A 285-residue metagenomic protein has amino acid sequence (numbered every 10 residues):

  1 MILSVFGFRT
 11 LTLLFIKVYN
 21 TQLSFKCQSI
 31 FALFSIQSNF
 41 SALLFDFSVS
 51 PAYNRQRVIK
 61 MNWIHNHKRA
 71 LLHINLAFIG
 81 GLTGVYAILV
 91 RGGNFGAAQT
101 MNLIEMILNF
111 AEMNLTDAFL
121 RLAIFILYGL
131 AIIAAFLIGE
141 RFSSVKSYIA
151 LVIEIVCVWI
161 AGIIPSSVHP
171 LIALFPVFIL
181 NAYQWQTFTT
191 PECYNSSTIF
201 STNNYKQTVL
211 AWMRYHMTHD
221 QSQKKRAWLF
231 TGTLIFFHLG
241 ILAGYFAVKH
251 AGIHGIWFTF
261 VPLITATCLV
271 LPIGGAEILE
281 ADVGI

Functional and structural regions predicted by a protein language model:
M1-L11: Extreme N-terminal basic, low-complexity initiation segments that serve as generic localization/processing leaders
F8, K17-Y19, I30, G93 (+1 more regions): Residue-level detector of alpha-helix boundary/anchor positions
R9, R55-R57: Basic polycationic patches enriched in arginine
T12, L23-F25, Q37: Short linear/disordered segments characteristic of secreted peptide precursors and small low-complexity proteins
K17-N20, S29, I36-F40, V49-N54: Short terminal hydrophobic/aromatic SLiMs and anchors at protein ends
S24-F25, L44, P51, V58-I59: N-terminal compositionally biased or targeting/leader segments
I59-I285: Alpha-helical transmembrane segments of multi-pass membrane proteins
